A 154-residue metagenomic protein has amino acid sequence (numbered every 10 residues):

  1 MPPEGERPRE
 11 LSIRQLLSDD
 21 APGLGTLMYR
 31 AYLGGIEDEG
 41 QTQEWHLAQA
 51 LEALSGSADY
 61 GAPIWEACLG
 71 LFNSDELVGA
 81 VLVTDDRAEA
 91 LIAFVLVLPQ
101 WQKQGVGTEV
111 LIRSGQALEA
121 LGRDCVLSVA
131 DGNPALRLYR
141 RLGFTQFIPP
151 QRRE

Functional and structural regions predicted by a protein language model:
M1, V126-S128, T145-E154: Conserved catalytic-core motifs of GNAT/GCN5-like acyltransferases
M1-L17, R152-E154: Acyl-donor-binding surface of acyltransferase catalytic domains
S12-E39: A short beta-loop-alpha structural element at the N-terminal edge of CoA-dependent acyl/N-acetyltransferase catalytic
L33-G56: Conserved GNAT-fold acetyl-CoA-binding loop/helix
S55-G70, E76-G79, L91: A short helix-loop-beta-strand connector motif used in the catalytic cores of GNAT acetyltransferases and, in some
V97, K103-A117, R140-R141: Conserved acetyl-CoA-binding loop-helix of GNAT-fold acetyltransferases
T108, D131-P149: Conserved active-site alpha-helix within GNAT-family acetyltransferase domains
L118-D131: Conserved GNAT acetyl-CoA-binding A-motif
